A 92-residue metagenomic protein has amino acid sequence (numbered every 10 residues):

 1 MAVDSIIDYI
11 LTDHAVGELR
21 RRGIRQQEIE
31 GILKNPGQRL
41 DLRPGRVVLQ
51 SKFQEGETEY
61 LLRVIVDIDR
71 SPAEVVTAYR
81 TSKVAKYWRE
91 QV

Functional and structural regions predicted by a protein language model:
M1-V92: Ribonuclease/tRNase effector modules and their secretory precursors
